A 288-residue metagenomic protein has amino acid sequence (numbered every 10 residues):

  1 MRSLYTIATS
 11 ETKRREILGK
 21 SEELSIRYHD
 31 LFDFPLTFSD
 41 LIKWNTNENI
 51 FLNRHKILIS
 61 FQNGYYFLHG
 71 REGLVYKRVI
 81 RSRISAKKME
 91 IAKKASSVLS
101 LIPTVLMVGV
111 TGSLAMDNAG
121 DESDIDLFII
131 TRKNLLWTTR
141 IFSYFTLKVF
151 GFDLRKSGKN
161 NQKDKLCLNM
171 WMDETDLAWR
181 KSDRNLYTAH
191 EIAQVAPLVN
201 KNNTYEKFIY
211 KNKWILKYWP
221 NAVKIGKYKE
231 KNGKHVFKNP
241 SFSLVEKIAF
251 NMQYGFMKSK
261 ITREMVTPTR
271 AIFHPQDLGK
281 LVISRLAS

Functional and structural regions predicted by a protein language model:
L4-S10, I17-M107, T111-E122, T131-S288: Catalytic core of pol beta-like nucleotidyltransferases
